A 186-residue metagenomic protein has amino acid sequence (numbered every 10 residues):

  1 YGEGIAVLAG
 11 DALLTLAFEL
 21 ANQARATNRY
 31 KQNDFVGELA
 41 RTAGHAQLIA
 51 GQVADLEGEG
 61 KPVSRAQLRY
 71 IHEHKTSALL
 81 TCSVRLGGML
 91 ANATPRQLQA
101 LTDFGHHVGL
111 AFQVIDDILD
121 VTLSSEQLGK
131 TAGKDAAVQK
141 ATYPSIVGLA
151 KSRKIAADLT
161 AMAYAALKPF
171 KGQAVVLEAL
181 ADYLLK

Functional and structural regions predicted by a protein language model:
Y1-K168, V175-L185: Mg2+-dependent prenyl diphosphate-binding active-site environment of isoprenoid biosynthetic enzymes
